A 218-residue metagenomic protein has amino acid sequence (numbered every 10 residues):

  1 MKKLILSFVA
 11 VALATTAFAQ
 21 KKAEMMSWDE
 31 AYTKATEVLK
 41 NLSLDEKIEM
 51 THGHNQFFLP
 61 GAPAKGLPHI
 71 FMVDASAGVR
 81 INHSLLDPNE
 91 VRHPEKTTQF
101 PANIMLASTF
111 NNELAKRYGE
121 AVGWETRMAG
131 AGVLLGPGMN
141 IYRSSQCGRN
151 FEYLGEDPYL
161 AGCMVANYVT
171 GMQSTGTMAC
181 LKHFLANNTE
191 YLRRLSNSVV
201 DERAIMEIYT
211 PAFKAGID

Functional and structural regions predicted by a protein language model:
M1-A23: Bacterial Sec-dependent N-terminal signal peptides
Q20-D218: Glycoside hydrolase catalytic-domain context in secreted enzymes
